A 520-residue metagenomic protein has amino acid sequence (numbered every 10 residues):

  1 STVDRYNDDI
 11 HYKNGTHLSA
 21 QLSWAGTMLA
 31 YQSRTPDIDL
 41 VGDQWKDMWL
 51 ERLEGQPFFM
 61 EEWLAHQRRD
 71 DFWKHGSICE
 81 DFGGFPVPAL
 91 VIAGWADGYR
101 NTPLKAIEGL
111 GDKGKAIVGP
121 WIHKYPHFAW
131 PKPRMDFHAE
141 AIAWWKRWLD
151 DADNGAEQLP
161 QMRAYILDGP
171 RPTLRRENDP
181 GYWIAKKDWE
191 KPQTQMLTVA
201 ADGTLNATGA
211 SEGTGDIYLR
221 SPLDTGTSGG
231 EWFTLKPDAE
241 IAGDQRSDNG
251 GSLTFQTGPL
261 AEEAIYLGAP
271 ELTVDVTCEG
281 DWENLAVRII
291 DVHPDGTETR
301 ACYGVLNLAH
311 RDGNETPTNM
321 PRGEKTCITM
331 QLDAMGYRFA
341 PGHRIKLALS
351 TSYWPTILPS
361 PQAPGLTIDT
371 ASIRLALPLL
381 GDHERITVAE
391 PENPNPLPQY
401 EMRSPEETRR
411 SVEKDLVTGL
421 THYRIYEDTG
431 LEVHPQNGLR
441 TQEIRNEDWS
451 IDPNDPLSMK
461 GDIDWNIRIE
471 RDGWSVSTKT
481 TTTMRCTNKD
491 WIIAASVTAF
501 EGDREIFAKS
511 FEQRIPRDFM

Functional and structural regions predicted by a protein language model:
S1-V3, G119-P120, A348: Alpha/beta-hydrolase-fold catalytic nucleophile elbow
T2-G84: Accessory cap/linker subdomain of secreted extracellular hydrolases
G83-F85, L110-G111: Short, conserved loop/helix-junction motifs that constitute active-site signature segments in enzyme catalytic cores
F85, V91-A93: Short beta-strand/loop motif that positions the catalytic acidic residue of the alpha/beta-hydrolase fold
W95-Y99: Acidic catalytic loop of the alpha/beta-hydrolase fold
N101-K115: Active-site-adjacent alpha-helix of alpha/beta-hydrolase-fold enzymes
G111-Y125: Catalytic histidine neighborhood in serine/cysteine hydrolases with alpha/beta-hydrolase-type architecture
P131-F500, R504-M520: C-terminal, loop-rich substrate-recognition/catalytic regions characterized by aromatic stacking residues
